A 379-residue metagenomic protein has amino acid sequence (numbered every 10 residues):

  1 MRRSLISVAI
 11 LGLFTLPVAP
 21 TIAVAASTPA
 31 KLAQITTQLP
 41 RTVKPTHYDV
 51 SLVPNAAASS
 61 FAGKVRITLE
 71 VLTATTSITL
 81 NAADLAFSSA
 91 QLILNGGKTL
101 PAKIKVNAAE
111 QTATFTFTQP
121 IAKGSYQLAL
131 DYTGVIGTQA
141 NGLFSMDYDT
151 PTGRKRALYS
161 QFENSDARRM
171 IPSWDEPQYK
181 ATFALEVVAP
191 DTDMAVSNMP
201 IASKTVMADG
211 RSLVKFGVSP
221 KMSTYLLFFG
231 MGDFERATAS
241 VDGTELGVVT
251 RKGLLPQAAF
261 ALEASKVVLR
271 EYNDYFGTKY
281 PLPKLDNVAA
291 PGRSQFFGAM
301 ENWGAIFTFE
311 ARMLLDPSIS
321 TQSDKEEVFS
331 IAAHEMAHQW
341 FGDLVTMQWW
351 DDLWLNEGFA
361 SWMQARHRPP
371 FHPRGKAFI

Functional and structural regions predicted by a protein language model:
M1-A23: Gram-negative bacterial Sec-dependent N-terminal signal peptides
S4, A23-A62, G96, T152-A157 (+1 more regions): N-terminal, polar/Ser/Thr-rich
A30-P40, A122, A129-A184, G232-S240: Glycine/proline-rich low-complexity spacer/linker segments in large multi-domain proteins
P54-A56, I67-T73, G134-I136, A189-D191: Beta-strand elements of well-folded, non-transmembrane domains
F61-D84: Ligand-binding face of N-terminal immunoglobulin V-set domains in extracellular IgSF glycoproteins
G63, Q161-S165, P172-A333, S361-W362 (+2 more regions): Hydrophobic helix-coil surface modules that form long, contiguous segments used for peptide/substrate interaction
D84-T150, P172-D175, D209: A surface-exposed beta-strand-loop module
M336-D351: Catalytic Zn2+-binding segment of zinc metalloproteases
